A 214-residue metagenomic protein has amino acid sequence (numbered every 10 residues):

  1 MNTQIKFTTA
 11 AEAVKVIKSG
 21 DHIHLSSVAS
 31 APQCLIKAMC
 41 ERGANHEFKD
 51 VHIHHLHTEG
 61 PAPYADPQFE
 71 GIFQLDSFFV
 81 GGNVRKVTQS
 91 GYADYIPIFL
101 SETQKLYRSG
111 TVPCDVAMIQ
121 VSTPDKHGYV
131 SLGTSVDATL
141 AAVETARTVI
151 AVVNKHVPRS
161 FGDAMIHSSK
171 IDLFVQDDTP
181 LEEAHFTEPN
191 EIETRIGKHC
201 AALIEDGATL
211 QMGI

Functional and structural regions predicted by a protein language model:
M1-I214: Conserved alpha/beta enzyme-core scaffold
